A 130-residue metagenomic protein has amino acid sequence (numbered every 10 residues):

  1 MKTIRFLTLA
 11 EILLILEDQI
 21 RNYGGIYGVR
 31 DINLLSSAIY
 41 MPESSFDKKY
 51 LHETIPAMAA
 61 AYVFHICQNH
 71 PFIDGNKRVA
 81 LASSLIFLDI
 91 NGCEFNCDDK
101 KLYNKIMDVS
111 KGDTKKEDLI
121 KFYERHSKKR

Functional and structural regions predicted by a protein language model:
M1-R130: FIC/Doc superfamily catalytic core
